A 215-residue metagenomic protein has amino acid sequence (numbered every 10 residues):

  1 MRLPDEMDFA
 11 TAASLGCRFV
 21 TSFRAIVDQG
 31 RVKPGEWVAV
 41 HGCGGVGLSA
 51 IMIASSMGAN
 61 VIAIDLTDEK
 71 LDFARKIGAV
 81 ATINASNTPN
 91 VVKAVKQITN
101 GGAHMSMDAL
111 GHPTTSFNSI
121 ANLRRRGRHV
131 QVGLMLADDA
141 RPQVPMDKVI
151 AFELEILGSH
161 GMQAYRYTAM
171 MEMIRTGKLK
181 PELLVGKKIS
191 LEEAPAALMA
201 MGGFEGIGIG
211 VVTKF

Functional and structural regions predicted by a protein language model:
L3, S22, A54, A74 (+6 more regions): Residue-level signal for nonpolar/aromatic packing positions in well-ordered secondary structure
D5-T88, K93: Mid-domain Rossmann-like dinucleotide-binding core that forms the NAD(H)/NADP(H) cofactor-binding site
C17, D65-L66, S86-N87, L110-G111 (+2 more regions): Short beta->alpha linker loops
G30-K33, I62, L66, D72-E155 (+1 more regions): Glycine-rich cofactor phosphate-binding loops and adjacent beta1-alpha1 units of small-molecule cofactor enzyme domains
S55, I150, R175: Anion (oxyanion) recognition and catalysis
A59-N60, G102, K178-L183: A local structural motif
F117-A121, Q163-F215: C-terminal hydrophobic helical "lid"/dimerization subdomain of Rossmann-like NAD(P)H-dependent oxidoreductases
